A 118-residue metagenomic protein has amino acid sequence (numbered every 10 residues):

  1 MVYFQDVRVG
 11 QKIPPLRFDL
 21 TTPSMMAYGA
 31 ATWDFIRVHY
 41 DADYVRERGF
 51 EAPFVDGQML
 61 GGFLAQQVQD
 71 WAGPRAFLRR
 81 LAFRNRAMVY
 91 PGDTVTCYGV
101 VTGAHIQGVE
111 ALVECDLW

Functional and structural regions predicted by a protein language model:
M1-F77: Hot-dog-fold acyl-thioester-processing enzymes
M1-I13, M88-W118: HotDog/MaoC-like acyl-thioester-processing domains
V68-C97: Mid-chain, well-packed structural core segment of small domains
